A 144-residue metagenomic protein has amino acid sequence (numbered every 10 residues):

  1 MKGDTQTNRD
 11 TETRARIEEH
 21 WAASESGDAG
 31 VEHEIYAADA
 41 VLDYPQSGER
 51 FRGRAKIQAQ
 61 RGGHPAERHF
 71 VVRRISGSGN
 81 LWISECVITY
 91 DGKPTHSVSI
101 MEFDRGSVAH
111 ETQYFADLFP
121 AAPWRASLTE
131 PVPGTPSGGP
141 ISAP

Functional and structural regions predicted by a protein language model:
M1-G30, E34, A38, W124 (+1 more regions): Short, low-complexity N-terminal intrinsically disordered segments enriched in polar/charged residues
K2-T5, Q58-P144: A beta-strand edge to alpha-helix "cap/lid" segment located at domain peripheries
T13, I17-A23, R50, L81-I83 (+2 more regions): Generic alpha-helical hydrophobic packing signal
I17-H20, S24, Y36, I57-R61 (+1 more regions): Hydrophobic alpha-helical core bundles mediating ligand binding, dimerization, or RNAP-core interactions
E25, A40, Y90-G92: Flexible interhelical turns and helix-capping residues at alpha-helix boundaries within structured domains
A29-N80: A solvent-exposed, acidic/Ser-Thr-rich amphipathic alpha-helical stretch
